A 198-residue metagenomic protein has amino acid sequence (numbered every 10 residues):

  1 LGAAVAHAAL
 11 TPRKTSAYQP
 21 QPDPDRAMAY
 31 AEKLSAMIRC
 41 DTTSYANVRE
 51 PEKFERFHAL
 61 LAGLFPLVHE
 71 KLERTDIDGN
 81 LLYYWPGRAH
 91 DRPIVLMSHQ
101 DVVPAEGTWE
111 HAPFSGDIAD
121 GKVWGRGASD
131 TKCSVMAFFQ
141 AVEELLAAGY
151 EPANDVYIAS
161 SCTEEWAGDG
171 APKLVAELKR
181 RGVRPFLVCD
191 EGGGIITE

Functional and structural regions predicted by a protein language model:
G2-T131, A147-N154: Acidic/His- and Gly-rich active-site-bordering loop/insert found across diverse amide/peptide-bond hydrolases
V123, S129-E198: Acidic/histidine-rich catalytic neighborhood of metal-dependent amide-processing enzymes
